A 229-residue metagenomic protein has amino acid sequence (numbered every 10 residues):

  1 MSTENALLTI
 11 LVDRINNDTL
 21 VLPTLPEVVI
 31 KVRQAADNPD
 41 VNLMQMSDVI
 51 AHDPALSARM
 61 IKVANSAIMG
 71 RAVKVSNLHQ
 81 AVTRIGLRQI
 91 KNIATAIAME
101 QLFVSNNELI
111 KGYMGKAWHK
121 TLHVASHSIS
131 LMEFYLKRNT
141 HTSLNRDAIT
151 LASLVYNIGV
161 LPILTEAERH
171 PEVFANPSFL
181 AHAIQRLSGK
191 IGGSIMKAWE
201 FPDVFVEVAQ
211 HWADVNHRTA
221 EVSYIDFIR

Functional and structural regions predicted by a protein language model:
M1-V155, P162-R169, A175-A183, L187-R229: Conserved alpha-helical "signature site" that marks functionally important helical segments or helix/loop junctions
